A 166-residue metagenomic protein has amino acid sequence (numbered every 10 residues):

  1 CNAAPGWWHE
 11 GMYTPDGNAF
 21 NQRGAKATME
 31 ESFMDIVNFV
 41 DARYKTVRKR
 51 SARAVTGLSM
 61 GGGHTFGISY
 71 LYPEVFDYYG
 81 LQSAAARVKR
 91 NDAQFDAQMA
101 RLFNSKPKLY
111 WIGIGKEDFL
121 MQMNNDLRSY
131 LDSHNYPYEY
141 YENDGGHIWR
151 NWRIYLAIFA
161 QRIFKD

Functional and structural regions predicted by a protein language model:
C1-D166: Non-catalytic cap/lid and distal C-terminal segments of serine-dependent acyl enzymes
